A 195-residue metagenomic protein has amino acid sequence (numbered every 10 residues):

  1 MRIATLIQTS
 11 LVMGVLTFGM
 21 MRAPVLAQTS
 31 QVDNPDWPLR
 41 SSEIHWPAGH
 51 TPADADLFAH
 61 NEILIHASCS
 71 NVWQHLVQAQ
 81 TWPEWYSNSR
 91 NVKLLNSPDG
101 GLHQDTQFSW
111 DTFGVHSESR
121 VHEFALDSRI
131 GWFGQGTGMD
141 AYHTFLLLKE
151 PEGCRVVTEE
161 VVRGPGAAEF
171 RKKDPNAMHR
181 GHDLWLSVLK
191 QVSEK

Functional and structural regions predicted by a protein language model:
M1-L11: Bacterial N-terminal signal peptides that target proteins for export
T9-G19: Bacterial N-terminal signal peptides
L26-N96: Hydrophobic ligand-binding cavity/cleft-lining segments
P52, L64, E84, K93-Y142 (+3 more regions): Glycine-rich portal/gate segments that line the openings of hydrophobic small-molecule binding cavities
L57, N61-L64, S68, Q74 (+4 more regions): Extracytoplasmic/periplasmic, Sec-exported soluble proteins
C69, W73-A79, V92, D105 (+4 more regions): Extracytoplasmic/secreted envelope proteins and their assembly/folding machinery, especially bacterial periplasmic
Q135-Q191: Beta-strand/loop substructures that line and gate deep hydrophobic ligand-binding cavities in soluble
